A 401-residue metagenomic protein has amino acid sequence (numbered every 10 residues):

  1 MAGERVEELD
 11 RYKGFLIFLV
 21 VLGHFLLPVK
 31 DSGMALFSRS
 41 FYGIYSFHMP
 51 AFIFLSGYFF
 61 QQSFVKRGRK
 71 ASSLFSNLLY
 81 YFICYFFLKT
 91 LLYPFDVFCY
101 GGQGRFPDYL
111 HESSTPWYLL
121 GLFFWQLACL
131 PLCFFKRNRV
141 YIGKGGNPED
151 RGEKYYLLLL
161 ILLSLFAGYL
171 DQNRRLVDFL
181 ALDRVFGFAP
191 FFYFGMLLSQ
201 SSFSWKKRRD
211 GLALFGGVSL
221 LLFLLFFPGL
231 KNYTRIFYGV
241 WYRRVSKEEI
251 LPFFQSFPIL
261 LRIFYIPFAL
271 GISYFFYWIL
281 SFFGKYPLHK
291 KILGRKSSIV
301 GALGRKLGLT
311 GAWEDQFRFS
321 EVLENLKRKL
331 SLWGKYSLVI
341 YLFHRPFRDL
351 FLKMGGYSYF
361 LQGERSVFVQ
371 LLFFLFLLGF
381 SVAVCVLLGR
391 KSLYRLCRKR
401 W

Functional and structural regions predicted by a protein language model:
A2-W401: Alpha-helical transmembrane segments and their immediate juxtamembrane cytosolic regions
